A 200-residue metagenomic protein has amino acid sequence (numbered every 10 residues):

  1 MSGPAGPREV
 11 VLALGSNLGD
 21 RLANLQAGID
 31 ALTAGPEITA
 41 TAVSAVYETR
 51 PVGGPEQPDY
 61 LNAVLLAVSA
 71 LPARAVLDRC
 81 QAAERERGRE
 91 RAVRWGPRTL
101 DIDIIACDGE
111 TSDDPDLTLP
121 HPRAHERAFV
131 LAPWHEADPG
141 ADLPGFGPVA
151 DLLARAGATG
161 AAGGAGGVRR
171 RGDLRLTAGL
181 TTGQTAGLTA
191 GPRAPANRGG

Functional and structural regions predicted by a protein language model:
S2-I38, S44-E48: N-terminal beta1-alpha1 ligand-phosphate binding loop
L14-S16, S69, H135: Short, structured patches in soluble enzyme cores that scaffold and shape functional sites
E37, P51-L61, L71-G183, G191-G200: Flexible, gly/pro- and Lys/Arg-enriched active-site loops
